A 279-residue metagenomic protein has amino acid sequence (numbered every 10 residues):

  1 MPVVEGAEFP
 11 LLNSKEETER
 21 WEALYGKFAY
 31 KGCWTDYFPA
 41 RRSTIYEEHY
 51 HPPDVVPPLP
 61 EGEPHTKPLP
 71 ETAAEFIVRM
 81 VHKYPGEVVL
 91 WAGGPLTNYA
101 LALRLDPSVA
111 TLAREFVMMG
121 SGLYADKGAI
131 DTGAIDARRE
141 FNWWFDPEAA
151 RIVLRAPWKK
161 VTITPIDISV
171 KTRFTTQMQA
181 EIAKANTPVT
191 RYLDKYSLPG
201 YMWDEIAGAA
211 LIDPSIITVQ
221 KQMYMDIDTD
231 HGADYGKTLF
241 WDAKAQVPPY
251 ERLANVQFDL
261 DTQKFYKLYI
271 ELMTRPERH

Functional and structural regions predicted by a protein language model:
M1-P2, A7-E19, F28-I163, S169: Active-site histidine-anchored catalytic micro-motif
A23-L24, A110-T111, K184, K221: Alpha-helix boundary/interfacial micro-motifs
Y25, Y30, Y37, Y46 (+11 more regions): Sequence-level detector for tyrosine residue identity
F141-W144, E148-H279: Conformational coupling and interaction surfaces
